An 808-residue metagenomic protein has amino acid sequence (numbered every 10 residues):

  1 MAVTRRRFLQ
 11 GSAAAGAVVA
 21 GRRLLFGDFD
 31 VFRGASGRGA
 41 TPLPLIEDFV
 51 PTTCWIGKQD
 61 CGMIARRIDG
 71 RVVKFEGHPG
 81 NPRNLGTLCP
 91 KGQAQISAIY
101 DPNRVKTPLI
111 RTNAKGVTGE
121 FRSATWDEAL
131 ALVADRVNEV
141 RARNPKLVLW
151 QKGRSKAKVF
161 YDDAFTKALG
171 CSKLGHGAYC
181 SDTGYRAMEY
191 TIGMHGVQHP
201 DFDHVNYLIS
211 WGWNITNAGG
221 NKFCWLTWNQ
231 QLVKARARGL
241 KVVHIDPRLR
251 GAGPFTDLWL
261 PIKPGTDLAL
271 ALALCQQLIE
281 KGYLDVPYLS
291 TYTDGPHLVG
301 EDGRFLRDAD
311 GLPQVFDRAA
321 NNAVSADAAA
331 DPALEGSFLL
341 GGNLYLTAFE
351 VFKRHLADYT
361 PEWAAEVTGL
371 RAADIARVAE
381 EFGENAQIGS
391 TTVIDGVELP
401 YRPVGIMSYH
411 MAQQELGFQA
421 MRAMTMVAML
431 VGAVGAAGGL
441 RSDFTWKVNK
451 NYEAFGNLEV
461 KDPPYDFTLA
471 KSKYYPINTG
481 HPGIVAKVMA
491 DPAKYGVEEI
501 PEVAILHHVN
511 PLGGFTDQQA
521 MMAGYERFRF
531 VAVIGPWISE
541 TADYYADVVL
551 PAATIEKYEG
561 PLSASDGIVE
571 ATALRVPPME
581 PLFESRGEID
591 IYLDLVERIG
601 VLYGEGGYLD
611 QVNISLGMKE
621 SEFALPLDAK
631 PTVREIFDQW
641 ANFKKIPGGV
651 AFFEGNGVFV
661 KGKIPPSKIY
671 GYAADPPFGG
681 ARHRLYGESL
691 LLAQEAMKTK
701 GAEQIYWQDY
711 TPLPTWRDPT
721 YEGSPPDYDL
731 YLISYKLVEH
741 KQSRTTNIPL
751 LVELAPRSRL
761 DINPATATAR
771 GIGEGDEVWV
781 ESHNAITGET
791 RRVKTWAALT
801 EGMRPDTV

Functional and structural regions predicted by a protein language model:
M1-P287, T291-A333, L344, E362 (+9 more regions): N-terminal export/assembly segments and adjacent metallocofactor-ligating motifs of anaerobic energy-metabolism
A14, V18, P578, E588-F643 (+1 more regions): Long, contiguous, secondary-structure-rich segments that constitute the structural scaffold of globular domains
A129-V148, Q198-L208, H355, V378-G405 (+1 more regions): Glycine-rich phosphate/diphosphate-binding loops that line cofactor/substrate pockets in enzymes
K152-F160, I215-T216, M411-Q414, N510-G513 (+1 more regions): Gly/Ser/Thr-rich loops at beta-strand to alpha-helix junctions that form or flank small-molecule/cofactor-binding
R154, T291-D294, E381-F382, S408-H410 (+2 more regions): A glycine-rich phosphate-binding loop feature that marks nucleotide/adenosyl-phosphate handling sites
D162-L240, H244, A269, D331 (+6 more regions): Extended redox/cofactor-interaction regions of prokaryotic respiratory oxidoreductases
G251, E540-L574: Flexible glycine/proline-rich, aromatic-decorated loop/lid segments
F528-F530, W537, V576-V596: Phosphate/diphosphate-binding loops
